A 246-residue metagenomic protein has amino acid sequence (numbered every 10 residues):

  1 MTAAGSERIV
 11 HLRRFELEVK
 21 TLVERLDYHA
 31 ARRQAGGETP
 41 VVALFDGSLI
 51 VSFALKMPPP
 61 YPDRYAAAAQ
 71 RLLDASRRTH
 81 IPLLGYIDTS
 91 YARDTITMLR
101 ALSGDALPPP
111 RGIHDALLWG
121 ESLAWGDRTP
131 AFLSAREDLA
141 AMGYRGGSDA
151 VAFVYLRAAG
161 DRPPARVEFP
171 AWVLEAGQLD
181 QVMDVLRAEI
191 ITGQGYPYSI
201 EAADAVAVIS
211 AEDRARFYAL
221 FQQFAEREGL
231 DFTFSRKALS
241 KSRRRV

Functional and structural regions predicted by a protein language model:
M1-A4: Acidic, metal-ligating active-site segments
E7-V42, G47-V246: Long, contiguous domain-sized segments
